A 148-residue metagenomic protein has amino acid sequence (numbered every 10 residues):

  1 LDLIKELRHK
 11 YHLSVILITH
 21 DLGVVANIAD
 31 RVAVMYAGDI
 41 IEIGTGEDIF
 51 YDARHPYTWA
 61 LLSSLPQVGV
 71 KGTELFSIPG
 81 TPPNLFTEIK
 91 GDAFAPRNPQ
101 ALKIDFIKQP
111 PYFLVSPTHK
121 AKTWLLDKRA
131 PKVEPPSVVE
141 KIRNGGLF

Functional and structural regions predicted by a protein language model:
L1-E74: P-loop NTP-binding/switch modules centered on Walker-like glycine-rich loops
G46-F148: Charged, flexible cofactor/metal-binding loops and thiol motifs
